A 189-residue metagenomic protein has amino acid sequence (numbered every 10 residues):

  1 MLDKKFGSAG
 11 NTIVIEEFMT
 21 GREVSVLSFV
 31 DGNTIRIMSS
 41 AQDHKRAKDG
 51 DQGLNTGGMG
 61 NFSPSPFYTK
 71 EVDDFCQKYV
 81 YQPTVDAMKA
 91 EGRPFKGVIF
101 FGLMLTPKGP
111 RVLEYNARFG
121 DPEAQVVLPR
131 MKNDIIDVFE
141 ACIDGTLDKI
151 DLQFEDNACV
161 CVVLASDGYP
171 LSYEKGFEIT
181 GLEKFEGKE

Functional and structural regions predicted by a protein language model:
M1-Q125: Internal nucleotide-binding/catalytic subdomain
Q77-I99, N116-E189: Active-site "cap" helix and flanking loop/linker of ATP-utilizing ligase/carboxylase catalytic domains
